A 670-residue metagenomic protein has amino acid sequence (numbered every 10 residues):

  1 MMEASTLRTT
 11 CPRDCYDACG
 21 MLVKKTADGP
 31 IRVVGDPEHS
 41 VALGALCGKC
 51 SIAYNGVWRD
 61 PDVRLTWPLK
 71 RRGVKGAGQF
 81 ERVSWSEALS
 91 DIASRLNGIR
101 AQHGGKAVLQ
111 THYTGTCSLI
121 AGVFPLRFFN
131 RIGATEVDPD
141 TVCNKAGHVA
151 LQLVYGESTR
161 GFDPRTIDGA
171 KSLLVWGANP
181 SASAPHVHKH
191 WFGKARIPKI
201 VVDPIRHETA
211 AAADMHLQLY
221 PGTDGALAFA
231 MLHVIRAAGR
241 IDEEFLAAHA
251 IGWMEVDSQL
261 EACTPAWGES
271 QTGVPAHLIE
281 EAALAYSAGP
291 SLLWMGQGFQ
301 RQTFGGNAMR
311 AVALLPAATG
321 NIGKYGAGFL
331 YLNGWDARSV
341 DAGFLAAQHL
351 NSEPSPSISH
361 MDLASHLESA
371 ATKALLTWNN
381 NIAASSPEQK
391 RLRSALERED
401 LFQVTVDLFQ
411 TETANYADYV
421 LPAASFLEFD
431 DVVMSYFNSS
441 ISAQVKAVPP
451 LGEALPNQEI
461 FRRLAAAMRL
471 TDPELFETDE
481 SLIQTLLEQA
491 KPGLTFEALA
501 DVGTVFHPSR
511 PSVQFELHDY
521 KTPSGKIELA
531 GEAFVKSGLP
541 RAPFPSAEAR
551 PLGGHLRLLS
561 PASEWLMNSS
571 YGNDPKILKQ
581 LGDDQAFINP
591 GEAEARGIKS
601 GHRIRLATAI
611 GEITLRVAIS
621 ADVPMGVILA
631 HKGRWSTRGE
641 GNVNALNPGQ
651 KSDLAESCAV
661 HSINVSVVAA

Functional and structural regions predicted by a protein language model:
M1-A238, A262, W267, P275-A276 (+3 more regions): N-terminal export/assembly segments and adjacent metallocofactor-ligating motifs of anaerobic energy-metabolism
T9, P37, G78-R82, T114-S118 (+18 more regions): Hydrophobic alpha-helical scaffolding
T10, Y16, L392-R393, E397-F402 (+3 more regions): Phosphate/diphosphate-binding loops
L69-R82, E87, H233, A237-A276 (+4 more regions): N-terminal leader/propeptide and maturation segments of large enzyme subunits in energy/redox metabolism and hydrolases
G122-F192, I197-V202, T209, G225-F229 (+5 more regions): Extended redox/cofactor-interaction regions of prokaryotic respiratory oxidoreductases
A211-L219, S439-L451, I577: Short beta-alpha connecting loops at secondary-structure transitions that line or flank enzyme active sites
M231, A250-L363, H507: Active-site phosphate/pyrophosphate-binding segments
L451, P456-V505, D574-A586, E592-A670: Long, contiguous, secondary-structure-rich segments that constitute the structural scaffold of globular domains
